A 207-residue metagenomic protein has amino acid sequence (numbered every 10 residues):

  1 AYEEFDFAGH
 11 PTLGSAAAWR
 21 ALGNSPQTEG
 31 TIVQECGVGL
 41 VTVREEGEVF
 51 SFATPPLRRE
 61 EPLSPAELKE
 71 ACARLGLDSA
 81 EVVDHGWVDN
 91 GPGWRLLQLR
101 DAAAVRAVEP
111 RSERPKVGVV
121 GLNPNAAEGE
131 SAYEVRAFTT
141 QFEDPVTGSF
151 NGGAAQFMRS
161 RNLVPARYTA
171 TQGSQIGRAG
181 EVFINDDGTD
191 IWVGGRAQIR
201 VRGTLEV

Functional and structural regions predicted by a protein language model:
A1-F7, T12-V207: Active-site proximal loop and beta-alpha junction motif in alpha/beta enzyme cores
